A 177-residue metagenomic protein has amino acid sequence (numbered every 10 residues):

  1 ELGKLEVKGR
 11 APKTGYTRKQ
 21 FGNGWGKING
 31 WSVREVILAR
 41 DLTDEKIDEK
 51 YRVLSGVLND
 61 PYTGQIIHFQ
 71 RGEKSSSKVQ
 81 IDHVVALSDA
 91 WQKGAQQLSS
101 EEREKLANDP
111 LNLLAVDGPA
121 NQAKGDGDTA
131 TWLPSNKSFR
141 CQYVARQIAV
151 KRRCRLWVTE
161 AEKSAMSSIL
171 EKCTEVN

Functional and structural regions predicted by a protein language model:
E1-W31, E35, E160-S164, I169-N177: N-terminal module-boundary/linker segments of secreted carbohydrate-active enzymes
G3-V7, Q20, D41-L42, K46 (+4 more regions): Generic secondary-structure transition motif, activating predominantly at the C-termini of alpha-helices
K4-L5, R10, L42, L58 (+2 more regions): Flexible coil/loop and intrinsically disordered segments
A11-Q80, V84-V85: Secreted/periplasmic proteins that engage bacterial cell-wall peptidoglycan
Y62-N177: Domain-level detector of nuclease and nuclease-like folds in predominantly extracellular/periplasmic contexts
